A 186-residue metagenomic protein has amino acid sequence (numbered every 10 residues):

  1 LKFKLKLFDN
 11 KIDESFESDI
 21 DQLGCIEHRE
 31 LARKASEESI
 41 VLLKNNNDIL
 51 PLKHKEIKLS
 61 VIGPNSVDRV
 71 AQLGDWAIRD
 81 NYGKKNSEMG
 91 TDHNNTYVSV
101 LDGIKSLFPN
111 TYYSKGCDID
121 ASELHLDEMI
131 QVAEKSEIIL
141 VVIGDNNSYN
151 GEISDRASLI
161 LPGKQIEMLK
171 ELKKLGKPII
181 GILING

Functional and structural regions predicted by a protein language model:
L1, L5, E14-I26, E30-G186: C-terminal non-catalytic regions of proteins with extracellular/luminal or membrane-system context
N10-I12: N-terminal small/glycine-rich loop or linker at the start of catalytic domains across soluble metabolic enzymes
